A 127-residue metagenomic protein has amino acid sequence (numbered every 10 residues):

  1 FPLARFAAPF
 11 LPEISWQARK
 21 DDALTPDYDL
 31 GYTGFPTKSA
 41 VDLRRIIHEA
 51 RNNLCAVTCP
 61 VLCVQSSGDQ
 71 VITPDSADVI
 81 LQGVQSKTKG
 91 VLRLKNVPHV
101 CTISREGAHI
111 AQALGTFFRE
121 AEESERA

Functional and structural regions predicted by a protein language model:
F1-L11: Flexible "cap/lid" loop of the alpha/beta hydrolase fold
D21-G34: Short glycine/proline- and acidic residue-enriched helix-loop micro-motifs that form flexible lids or anion-recognition
P36-N53: Active-site nucleophile elbow and catalytic-triad environment of alpha/beta-hydrolase enzymes
L54-T58, G83-S86: Short, conserved loop/helix-junction motifs that constitute active-site signature segments in enzyme catalytic cores
V57, C63-Q65, D69: Short beta-strand/loop motif that positions the catalytic acidic residue of the alpha/beta-hydrolase fold
Q70-S76: Conserved alpha/beta-hydrolase "acid-adjacent" motif
G90-A127: Catalytic active-site module of serine/aspartate enzymes centered on a nucleophile-bearing elbow/loop
